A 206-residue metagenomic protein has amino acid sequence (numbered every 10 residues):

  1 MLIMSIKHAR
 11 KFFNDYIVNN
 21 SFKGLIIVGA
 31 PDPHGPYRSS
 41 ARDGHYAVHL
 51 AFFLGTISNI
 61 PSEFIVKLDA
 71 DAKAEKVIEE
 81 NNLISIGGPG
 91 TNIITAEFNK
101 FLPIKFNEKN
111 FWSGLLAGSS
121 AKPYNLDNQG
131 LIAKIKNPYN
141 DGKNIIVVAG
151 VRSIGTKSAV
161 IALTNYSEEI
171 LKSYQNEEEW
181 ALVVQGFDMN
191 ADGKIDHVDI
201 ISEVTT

Functional and structural regions predicted by a protein language model:
L2-T206: Solvent-exposed alpha-helical segments and adjacent loops that form catalytic or protein-interaction surfaces
